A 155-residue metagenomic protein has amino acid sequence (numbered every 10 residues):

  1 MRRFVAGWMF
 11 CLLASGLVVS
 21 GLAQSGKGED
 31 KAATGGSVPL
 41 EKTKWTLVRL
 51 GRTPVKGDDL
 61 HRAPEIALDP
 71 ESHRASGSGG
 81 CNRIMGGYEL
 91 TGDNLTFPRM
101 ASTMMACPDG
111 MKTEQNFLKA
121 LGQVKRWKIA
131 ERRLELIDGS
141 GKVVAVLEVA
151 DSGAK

Functional and structural regions predicted by a protein language model:
R2, A6-M9, G16-K155: Lipid interaction determinants
